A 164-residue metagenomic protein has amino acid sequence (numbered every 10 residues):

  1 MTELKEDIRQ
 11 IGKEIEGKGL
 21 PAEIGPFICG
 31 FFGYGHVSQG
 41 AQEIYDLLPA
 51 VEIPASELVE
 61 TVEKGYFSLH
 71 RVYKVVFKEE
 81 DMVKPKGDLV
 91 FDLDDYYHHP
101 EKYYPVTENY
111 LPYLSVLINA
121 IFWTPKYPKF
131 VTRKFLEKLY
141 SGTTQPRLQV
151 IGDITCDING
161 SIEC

Functional and structural regions predicted by a protein language model:
M1-S115: Glycine-rich phosphate/diphosphate-binding loop of Rossmann-like nucleotide-binding domains
F32, A120, D153-I154: Short His-Asn-centered micro-motif
Y113-T124: Short acidic, glycine-rich surface-loop motifs adjacent to enzyme active sites
T124-C164: Rossmann-fold NAD(P)-binding glycine/threonine-rich loop
